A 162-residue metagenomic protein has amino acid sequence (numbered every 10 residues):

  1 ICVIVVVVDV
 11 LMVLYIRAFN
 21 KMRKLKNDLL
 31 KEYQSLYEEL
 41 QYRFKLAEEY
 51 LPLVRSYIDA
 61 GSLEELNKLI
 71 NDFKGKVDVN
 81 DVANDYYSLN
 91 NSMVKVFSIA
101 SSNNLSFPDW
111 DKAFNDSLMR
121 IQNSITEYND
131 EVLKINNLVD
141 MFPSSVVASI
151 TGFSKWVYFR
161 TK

Functional and structural regions predicted by a protein language model:
I1-K162: A helix-centric hydrophobic-segment signal that preferentially recognizes long, alpha-helical stretches used
